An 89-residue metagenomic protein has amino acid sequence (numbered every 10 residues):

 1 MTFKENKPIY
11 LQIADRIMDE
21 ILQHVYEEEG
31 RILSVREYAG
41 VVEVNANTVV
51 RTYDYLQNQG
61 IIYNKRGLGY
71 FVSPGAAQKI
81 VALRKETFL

Functional and structural regions predicted by a protein language model:
M1-R31, E37, L83: Extreme N-terminal segment that seeds HTH/winged-HTH DNA-binding domains in transcriptional regulators
V25-Y26, G30, N58-G67, F71-P74: Beta-hairpin "wing" of winged helix-turn-helix
I32-Y63: N-terminal helix-turn-helix
E37, P74-A76: Residue-level recognition of conserved structural "scaffold" positions that shape functional pockets and channels
A76-L89: Conserved segment of winged-helix/HTH DNA-binding domains
